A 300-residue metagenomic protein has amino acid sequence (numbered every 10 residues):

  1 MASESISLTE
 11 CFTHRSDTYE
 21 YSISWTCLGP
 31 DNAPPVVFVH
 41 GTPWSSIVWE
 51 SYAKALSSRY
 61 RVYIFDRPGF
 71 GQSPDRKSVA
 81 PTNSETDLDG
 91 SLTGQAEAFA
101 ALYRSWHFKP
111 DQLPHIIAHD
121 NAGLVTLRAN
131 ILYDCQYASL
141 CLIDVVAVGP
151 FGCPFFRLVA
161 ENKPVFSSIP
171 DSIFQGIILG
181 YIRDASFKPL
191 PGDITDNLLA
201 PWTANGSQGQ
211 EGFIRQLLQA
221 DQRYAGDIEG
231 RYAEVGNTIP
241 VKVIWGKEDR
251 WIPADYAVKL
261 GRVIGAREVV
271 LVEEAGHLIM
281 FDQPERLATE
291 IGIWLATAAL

Functional and structural regions predicted by a protein language model:
S3-S22: N-terminal cap/lid segment of alpha/beta-hydrolase-fold proteins
S16-T18, T26, R67-I117, T289: Active-site loop/oxyanion-hole signature of alpha/beta-hydrolase fold enzymes
T26-V79: Conserved HGGG/HGGXW glycine-rich cap/lid loop of the alpha/beta-hydrolase fold
A118, A122, T126: Gly/Ala-rich beta-loop-alpha elbow adjacent to hydrolase catalytic centers
I131, Q136-I169: Flexible "cap/lid" loop of the alpha/beta hydrolase fold
F151-C153, D171-G236: Conserved alpha/beta-hydrolase catalytic His-Asp/Glu region
Q208-R262, E268-L271: Conserved serine/cysteine hydrolase catalytic core
G265-L300: Catalytic active-site module of serine/aspartate enzymes centered on a nucleophile-bearing elbow/loop
